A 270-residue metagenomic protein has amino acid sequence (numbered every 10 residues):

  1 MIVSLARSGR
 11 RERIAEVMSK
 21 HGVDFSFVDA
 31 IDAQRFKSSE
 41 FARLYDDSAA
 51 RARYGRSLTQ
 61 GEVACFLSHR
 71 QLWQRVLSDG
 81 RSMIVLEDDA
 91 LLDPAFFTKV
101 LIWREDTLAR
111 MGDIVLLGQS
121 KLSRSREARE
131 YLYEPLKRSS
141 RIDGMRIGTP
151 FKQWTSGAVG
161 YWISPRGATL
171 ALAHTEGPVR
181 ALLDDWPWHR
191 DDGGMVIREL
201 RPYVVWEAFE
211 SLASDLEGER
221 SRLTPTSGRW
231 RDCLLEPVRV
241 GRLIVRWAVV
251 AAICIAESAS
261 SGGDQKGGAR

Functional and structural regions predicted by a protein language model:
M1-L86, A90-R270: An acidic/histidine-cluster motif and surrounding catalytic segment that typifies divalent-metal-assisted enzyme active
